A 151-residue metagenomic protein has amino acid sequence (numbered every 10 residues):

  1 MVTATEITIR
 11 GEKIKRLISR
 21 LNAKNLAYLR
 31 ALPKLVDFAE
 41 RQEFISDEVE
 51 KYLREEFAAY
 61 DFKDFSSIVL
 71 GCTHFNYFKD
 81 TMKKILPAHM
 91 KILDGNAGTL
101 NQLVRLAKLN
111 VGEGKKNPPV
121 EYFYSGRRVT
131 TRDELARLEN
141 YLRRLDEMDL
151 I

Functional and structural regions predicted by a protein language model:
M1-I151: Non-catalytic structural scaffold of enzyme domains
